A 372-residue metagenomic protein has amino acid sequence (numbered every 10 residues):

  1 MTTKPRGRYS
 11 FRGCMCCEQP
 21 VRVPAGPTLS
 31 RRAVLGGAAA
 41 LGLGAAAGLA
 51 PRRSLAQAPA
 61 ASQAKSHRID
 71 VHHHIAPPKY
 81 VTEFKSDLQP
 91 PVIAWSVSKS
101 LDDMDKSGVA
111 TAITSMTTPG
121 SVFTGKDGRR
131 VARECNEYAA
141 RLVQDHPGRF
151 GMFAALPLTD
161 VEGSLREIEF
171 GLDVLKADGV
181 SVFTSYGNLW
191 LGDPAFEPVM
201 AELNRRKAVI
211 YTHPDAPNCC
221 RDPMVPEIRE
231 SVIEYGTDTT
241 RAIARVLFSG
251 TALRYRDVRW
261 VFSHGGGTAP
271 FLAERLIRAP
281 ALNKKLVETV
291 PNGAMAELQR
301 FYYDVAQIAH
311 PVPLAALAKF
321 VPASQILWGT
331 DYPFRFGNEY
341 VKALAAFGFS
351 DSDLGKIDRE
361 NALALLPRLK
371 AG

Functional and structural regions predicted by a protein language model:
T2-P51, A58, A64-H67, Y80-T111 (+7 more regions): Mid-to-C-terminal alpha-helical segments outside catalytic/metal-binding sites
I69-V71, A112-T114, M152-A154, V180-V182 (+4 more regions): Hydrophobic faces of well-ordered beta-strands that scaffold small-molecule active sites in alpha/beta enzyme cores
H72, M104, A139, G171 (+4 more regions): Conserved, mostly hydrophobic/aromatic
H73, D331-Y332: Active-site metal-binding loops of divalent metal-dependent hydrolases
A76-P78, G120-V122, T159-D160, N188 (+4 more regions): Active-site environment of divalent metal-dependent phosphoester hydrolases
D87-L88, R241, K284-L314: Aromatic-anchored helix/helix-loop segment that forms the rim or "lid" of small-molecule/cofactor binding pockets
S115-S249, G372: Active-site gating/metal-coordination segments in enzymes
V258-A294: Aromatic-lined glycan-binding groove of carbohydrate-active enzymes
